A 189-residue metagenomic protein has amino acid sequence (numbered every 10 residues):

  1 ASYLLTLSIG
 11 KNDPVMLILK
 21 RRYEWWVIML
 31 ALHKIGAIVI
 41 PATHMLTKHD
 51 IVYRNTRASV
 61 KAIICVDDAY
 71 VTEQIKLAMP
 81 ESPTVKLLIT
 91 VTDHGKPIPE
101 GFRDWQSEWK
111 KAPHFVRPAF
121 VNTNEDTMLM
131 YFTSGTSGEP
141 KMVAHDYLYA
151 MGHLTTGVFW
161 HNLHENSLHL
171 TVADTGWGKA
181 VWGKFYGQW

Functional and structural regions predicted by a protein language model:
S2-H49, A173-D174: Conserved AMP-binding/adenylate-forming
T6-L7, K34-S107: Structural core segment of the AMP-binding/adenylate-forming
V15, L32, I63, T127 (+2 more regions): Conserved S/T- and glycine-rich ATP-binding loop of Class I adenylate-forming
W25-H33, N55, A150, K184-Q188: Short hydrophobic alpha-helical segments of the AMP-binding
G36, M151-W189: Conserved AMP-binding/adenylation subdomain of ANL enzymes
I89-T90, R103, W109-F132, E139 (+1 more regions): Conserved pre-ATP/AMP-binding loop-to-beta segment of ANL
